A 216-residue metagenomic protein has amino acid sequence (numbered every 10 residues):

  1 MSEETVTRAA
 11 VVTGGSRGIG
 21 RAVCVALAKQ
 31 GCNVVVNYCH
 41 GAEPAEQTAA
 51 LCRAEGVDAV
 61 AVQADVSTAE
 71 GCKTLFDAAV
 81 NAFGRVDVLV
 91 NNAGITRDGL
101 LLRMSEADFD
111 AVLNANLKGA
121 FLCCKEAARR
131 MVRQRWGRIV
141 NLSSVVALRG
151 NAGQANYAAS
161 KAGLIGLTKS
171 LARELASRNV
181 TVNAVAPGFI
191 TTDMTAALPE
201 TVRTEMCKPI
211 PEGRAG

Functional and structural regions predicted by a protein language model:
A9, S16-G18: Conserved glycine-rich cofactor-binding loop
Q30-Q47: Conserved glycine-rich Rossmann-like NAD(P)H-binding loop of the short-chain dehydrogenase/reductase
A42, Q63-L75, E106: The beta1-alpha1 cofactor-binding region of Rossmann-like NAD(H)/NADP(H)-dependent oxidoreductases
L100-L101, D108-L113, T195, M206: Substrate-binding pocket helix/loop in short-chain dehydrogenase/reductase
C124, S160, T168: Active-site helix of classical SDR
R129, R173-S177: Alpha-helical segment proximal to the catalytic Tyr-Lys
S144: Residue(s) in the substrate-gating loop at a strand-loop-helix junction that position the organic substrate next
